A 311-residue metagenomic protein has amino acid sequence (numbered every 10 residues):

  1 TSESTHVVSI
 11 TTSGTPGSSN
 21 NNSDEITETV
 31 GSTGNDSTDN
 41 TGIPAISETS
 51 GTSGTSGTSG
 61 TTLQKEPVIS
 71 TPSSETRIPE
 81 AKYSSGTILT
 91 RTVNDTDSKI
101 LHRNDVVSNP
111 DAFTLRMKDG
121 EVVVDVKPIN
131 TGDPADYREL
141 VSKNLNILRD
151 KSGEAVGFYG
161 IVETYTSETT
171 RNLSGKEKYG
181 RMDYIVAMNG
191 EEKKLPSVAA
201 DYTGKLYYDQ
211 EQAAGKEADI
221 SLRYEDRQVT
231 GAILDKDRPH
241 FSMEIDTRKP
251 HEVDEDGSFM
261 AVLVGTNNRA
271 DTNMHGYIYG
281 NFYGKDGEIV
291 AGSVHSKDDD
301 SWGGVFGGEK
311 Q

Functional and structural regions predicted by a protein language model:
S2-Q311: Mature soluble binding/inhibitory domains
